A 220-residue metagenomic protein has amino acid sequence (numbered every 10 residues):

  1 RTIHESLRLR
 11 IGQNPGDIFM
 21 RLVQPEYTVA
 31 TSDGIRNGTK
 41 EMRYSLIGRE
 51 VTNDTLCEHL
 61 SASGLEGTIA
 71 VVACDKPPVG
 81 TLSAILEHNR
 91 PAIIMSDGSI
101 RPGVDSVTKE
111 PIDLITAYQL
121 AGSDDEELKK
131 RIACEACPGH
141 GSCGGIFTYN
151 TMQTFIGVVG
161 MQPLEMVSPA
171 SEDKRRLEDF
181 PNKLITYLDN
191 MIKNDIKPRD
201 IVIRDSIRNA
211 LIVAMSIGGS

Functional and structural regions predicted by a protein language model:
T2-I47: Anionic-ligand anchoring segments at beta-strand to alpha-helix junctions in alpha/beta enzyme folds, i.e., glycine
S45-I217: Active-site cavity-forming subdomains of large catalytic enzyme subunits
